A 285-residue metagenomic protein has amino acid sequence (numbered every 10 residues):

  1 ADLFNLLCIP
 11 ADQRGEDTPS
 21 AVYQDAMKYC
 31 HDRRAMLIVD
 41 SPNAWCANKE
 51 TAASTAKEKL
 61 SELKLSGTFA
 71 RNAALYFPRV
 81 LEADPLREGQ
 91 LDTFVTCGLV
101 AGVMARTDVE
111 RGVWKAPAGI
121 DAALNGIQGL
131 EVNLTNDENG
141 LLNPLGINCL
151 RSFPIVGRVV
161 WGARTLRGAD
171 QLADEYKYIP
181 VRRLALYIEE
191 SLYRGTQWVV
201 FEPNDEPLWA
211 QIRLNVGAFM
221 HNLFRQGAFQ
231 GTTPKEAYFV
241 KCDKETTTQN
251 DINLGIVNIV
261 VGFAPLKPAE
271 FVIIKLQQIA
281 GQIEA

Functional and structural regions predicted by a protein language model:
A1-A285: Structured, hydrophobic secondary-structure cores that serve as assembly/anchoring elements
